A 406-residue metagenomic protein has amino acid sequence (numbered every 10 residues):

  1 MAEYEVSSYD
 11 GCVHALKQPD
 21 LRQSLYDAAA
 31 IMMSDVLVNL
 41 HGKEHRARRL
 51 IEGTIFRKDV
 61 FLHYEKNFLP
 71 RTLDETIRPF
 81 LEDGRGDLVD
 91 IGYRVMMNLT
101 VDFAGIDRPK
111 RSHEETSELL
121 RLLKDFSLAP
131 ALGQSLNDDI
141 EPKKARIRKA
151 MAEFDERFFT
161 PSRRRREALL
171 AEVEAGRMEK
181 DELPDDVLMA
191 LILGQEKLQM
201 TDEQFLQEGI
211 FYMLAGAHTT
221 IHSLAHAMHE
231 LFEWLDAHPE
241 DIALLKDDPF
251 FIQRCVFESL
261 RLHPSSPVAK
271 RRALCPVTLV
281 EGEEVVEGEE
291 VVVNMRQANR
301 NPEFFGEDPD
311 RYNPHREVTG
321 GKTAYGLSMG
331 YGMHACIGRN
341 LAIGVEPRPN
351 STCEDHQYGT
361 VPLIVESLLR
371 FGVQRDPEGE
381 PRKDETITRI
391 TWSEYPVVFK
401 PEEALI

Functional and structural regions predicted by a protein language model:
M1-I31: N-terminal membrane-proximal hinge/A-helix region immediately C-terminal to the signal-anchor transmembrane segment
D20, N294-G321, M329, H334: Conserved cytochrome P450 K-helix/beta-meander segment immediately N-terminal to the heme-binding cysteine loop
L21-Y26, S34-T54, K58-L69, R108-E115: Cytochrome P450
H63-A217: Cytochrome P450 heme-thiolate monooxygenase catalytic core
L206-M213, A217-L244, G338-G372: Cytochrome P450 catalytic-core helices
L244-E283: Conserved cytochrome P450 K-helix E-x-x-R motif and the immediately C-terminal K′/meander segment
G282, E287-E290, N294-R300: A translation/RNA-centric and nucleic-acid-associated enzymatic feature enriched in Class II aminoacyl-tRNA synthetases
R316-Y395: Cytochrome P450 heme-thiolate "Cys pocket" and heme-binding signature region
